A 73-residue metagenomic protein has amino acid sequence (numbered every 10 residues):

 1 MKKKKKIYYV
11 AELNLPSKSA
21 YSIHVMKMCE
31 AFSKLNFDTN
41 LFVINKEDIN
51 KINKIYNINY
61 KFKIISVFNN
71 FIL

Functional and structural regions predicted by a protein language model:
M1-I58: N-terminal subdomain of nucleotide-sugar transferases
N50-L73: Conserved nucleotide-sugar phosphate-binding/catalytic loop shared by glycosyltransferases and other
